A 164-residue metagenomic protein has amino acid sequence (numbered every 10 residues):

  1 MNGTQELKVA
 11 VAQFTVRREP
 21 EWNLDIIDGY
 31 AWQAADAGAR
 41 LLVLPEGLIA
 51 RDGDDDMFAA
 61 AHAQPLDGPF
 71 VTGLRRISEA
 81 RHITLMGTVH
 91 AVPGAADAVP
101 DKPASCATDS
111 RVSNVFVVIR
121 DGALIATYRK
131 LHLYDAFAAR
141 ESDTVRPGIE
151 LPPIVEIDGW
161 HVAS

Functional and structural regions predicted by a protein language model:
M1-Q5: Basic/polar N-terminal segments that are highly enriched at the extreme N-terminus, encompassing both cleavable
E6-R18, V43, T127, I154 (+1 more regions): Active-site-proximal beta-strand elements of phosphoester/diester hydrolases
V9, N23, A31-H62, S78 (+1 more regions): Active-site beta-strand/loop signature of hydrolases that rely on acidic residues for catalysis
A12-Y30: N-terminal phosphate-binding loop and adjacent alpha-helix
W22, I26, F58-P69, A107-R111: Alpha-helix N-cap and loop-to-helix initiation/capping positions
L66, R76, P93-D97, D101-S164: Active-site catalytic loop in hydrolytic enzyme cores
P69-A80: Catalytic-core regions built around general acid/base machinery
V89-H90: Recurrent small/Gly-Pro-centered beta-turn motifs in extracellular repeat architectures
